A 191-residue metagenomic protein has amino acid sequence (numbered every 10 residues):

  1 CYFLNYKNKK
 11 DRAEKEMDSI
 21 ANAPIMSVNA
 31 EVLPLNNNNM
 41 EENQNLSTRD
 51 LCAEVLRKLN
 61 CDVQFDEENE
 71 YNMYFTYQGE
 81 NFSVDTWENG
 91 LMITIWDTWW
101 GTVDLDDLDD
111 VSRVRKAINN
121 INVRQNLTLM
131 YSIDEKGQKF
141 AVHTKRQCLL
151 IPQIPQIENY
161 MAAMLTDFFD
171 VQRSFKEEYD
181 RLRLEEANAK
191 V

Functional and structural regions predicted by a protein language model:
F3-L4, L33: Short hydrophobic targeting helices and cationic amphipathic motifs that mediate membrane/organellar targeting
I20-A23, A30-N89: Charge-rich, low-complexity N-terminal segments
Y77-S112: Long, continuous compositionally biased terminal/linker segments
T98-A141: Short, internal acidic amphipathic alpha-helical interface segments that mediate docking to partner proteins
L150-M164: A short acidic/glycine-rich loop-to-helix N-cap element
D167-S174, E185: Mixed-charge, glycine-accented linear interaction segment located at domain edges/termini
E178-V191: Short, highly charged C-terminal tails/helix-capping segments
